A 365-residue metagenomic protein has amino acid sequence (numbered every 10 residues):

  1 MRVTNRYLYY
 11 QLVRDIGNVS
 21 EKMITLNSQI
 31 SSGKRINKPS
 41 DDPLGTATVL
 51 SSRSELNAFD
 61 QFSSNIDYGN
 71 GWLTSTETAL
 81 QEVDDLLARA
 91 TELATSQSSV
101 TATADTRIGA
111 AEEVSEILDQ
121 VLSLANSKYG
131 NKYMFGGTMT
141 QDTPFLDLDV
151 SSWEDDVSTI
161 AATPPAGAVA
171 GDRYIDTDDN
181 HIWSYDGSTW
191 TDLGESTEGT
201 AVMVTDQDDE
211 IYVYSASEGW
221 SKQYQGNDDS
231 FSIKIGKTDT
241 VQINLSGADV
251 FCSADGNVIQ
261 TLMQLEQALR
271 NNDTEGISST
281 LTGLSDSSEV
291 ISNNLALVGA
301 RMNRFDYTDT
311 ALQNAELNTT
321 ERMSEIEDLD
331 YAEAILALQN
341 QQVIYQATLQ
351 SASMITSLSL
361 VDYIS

Functional and structural regions predicted by a protein language model:
M1-D142, Q267-S365: Amphipathic alpha-helical polymerization modules
M1-N27, V49-N70, E77-L80, M139 (+5 more regions): Bacterial flagellar/type III secretion structural subunits and associated motility module proteins, recognized via
I182-S184: Conserved blade-register residue in beta-propeller folds
